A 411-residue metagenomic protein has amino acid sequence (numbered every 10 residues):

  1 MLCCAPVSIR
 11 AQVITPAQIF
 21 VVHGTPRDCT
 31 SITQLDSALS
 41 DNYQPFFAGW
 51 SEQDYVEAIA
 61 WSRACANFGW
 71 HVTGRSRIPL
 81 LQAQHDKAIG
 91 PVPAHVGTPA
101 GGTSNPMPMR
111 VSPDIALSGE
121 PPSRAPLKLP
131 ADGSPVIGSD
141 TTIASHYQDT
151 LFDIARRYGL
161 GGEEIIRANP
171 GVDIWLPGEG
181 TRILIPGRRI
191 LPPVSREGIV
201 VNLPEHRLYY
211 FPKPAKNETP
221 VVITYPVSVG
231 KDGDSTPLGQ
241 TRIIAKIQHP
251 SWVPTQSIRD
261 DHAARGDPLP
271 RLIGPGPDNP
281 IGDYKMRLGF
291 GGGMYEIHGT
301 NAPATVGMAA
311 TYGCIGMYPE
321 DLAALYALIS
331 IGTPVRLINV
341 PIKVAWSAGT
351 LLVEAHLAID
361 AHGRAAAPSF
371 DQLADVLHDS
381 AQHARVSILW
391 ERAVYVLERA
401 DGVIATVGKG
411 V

Functional and structural regions predicted by a protein language model:
Y43-Q53, A66-R75: Charged, low-complexity interaction regions
A94-P99, N105-I115, P121-L129, P170-V172 (+5 more regions): Intrinsically disordered, low-complexity, Pro/Ser/Thr/Asn/Gly/Ala-rich spacer/linker segments adjacent to signal
S123-G159: Primarily a LysM-type cell-wall glycan-binding module
H146-L176, T219-V221: LysM (lysin motif) carbohydrate-binding repeats in extracellular/periplasmic proteins that recognize
Q148, G178-I183, G332-V335: Loop/turn positions that initiate beta-strands
I258-V411: Exported/periplasmic cell-wall-interacting domains
